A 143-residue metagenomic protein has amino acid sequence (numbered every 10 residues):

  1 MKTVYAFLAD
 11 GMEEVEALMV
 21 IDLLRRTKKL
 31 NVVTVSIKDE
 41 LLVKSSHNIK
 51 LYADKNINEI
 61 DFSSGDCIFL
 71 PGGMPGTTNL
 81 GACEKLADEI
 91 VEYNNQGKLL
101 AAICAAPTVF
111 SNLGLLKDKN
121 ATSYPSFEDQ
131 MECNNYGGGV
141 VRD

Functional and structural regions predicted by a protein language model:
T3-A6, M12, K28-S36, D54-D143: Active-site-adjacent pocket-lining segments in enzyme domains
M12-A17, L42: Short N-terminal binding/cap micro-motifs at the start of the first secondary-structure element
M19-V20, E89: Hydrophobic residues within alpha-helices that form the first helical element adjacent to the glycine-rich loop
I21-L24, P125: Generic helix-packing signal
V35-D54: N-terminal beta-loop-helix "entrance" segment that forms/cooperates in small-molecule cofactor or anionic ligand
